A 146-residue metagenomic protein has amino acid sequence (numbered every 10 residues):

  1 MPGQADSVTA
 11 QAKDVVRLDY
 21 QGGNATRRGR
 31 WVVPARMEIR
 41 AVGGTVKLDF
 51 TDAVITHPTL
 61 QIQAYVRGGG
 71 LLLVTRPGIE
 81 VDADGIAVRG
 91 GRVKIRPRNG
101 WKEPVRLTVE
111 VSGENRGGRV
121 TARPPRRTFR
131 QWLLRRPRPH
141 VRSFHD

Functional and structural regions predicted by a protein language model:
M1-A5: N-terminal prepro-regions of secreted/extracellular proteins
A10-D146: Short, surface-exposed interaction patches in beta-rich subdomains that mediate adhesion/assembly near membranes
